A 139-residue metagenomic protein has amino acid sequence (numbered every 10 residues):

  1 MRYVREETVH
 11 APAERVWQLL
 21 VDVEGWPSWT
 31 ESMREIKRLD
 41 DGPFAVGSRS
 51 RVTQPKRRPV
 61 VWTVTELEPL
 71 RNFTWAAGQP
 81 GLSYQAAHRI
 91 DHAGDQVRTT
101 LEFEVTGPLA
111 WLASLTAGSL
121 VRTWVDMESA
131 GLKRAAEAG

Functional and structural regions predicted by a protein language model:
M1-D41: Hydrophobic ligand-binding cavity/cleft-lining segments
R2-V4, R57-W62, L82-A87: Short, surface-exposed coil-to-beta transition loops
E6-H10, K37, R51-T53, T63 (+1 more regions): Generic structural detector for well-ordered beta-strands
H10-E14, D41, T65-L70, R89-R98: A short, structured loop/turn motif at beta-sheet edges
M33-R38, K133-G139: Short, highly charged C-terminal tails/helix-capping segments
S48-P55, F73-Q79: Short beta-strand segments that buttress and anchor functional surface loops
A76-M127, L132-R134: Beta-strand/loop substructures that line and gate deep hydrophobic ligand-binding cavities in soluble
